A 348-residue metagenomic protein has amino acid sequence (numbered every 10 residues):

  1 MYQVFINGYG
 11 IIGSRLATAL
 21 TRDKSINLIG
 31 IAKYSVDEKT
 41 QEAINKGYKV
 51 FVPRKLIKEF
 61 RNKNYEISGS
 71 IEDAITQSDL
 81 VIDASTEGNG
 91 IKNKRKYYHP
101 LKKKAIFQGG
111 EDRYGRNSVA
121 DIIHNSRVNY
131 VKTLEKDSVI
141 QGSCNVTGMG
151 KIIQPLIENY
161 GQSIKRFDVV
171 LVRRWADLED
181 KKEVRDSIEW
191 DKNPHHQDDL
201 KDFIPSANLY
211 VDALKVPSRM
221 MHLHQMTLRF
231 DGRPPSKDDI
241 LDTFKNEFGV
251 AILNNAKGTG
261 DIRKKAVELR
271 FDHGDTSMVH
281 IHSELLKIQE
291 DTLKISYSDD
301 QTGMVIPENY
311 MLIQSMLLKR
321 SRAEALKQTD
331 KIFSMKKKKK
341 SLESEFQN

Functional and structural regions predicted by a protein language model:
M1-L178, A325-Q328: N-terminal Rossmann-like NAD(P) cofactor-binding subdomain of oxidoreductases, focused on the glycine-rich
I6, G142, E189-W190, D299-T302: Hydrophobic alpha-helical scaffolding
I11, T147, G232-P235, M304: A generic structural signal for alpha-helix starts
S14-T18, R22-S68, S163-R166, V170-R173 (+1 more regions): C-terminal substrate-binding/catalytic lobe of Rossmann-fold NAD(P)-dependent oxidoreductases
D23, N159, A251, M316-A323: Solvent-exposed amphipathic alpha-helical surface segments
P155-N159, R229, S315: Active-site catalytic microenvironments for nucleophilic, acid-base chemistry
T259-N348: C-terminal helical cap and adjacent loop that interface with cofactors, partners, or active-site loops
